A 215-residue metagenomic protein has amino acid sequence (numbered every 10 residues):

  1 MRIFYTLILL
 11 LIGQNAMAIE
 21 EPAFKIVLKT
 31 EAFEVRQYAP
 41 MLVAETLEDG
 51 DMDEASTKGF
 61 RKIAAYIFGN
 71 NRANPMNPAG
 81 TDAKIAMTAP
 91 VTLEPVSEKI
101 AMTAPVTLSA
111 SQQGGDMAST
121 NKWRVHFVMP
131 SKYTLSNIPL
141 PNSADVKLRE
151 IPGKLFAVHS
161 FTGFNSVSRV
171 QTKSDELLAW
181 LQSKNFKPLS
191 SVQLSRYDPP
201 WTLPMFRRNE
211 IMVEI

Functional and structural regions predicted by a protein language model:
F4-I8, G13-I215: A solvent-exposed interaction/effector surface
